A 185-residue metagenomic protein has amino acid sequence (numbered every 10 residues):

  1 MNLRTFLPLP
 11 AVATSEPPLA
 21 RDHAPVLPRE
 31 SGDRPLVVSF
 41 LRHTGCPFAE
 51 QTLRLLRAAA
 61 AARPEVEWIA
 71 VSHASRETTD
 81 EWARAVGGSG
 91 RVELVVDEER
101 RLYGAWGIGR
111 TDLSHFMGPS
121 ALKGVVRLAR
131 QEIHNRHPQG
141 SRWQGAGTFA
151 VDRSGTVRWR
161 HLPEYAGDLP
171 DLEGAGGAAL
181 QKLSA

Functional and structural regions predicted by a protein language model:
M1-A185: Chalcogenol-based redox active-site neighborhoods
